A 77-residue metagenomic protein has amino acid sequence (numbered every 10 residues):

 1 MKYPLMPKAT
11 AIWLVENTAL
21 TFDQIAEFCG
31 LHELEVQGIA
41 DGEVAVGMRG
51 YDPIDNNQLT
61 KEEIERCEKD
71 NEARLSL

Functional and structural regions predicted by a protein language model:
M1-L77: Long, charge-rich, low-complexity intrinsically disordered regions
